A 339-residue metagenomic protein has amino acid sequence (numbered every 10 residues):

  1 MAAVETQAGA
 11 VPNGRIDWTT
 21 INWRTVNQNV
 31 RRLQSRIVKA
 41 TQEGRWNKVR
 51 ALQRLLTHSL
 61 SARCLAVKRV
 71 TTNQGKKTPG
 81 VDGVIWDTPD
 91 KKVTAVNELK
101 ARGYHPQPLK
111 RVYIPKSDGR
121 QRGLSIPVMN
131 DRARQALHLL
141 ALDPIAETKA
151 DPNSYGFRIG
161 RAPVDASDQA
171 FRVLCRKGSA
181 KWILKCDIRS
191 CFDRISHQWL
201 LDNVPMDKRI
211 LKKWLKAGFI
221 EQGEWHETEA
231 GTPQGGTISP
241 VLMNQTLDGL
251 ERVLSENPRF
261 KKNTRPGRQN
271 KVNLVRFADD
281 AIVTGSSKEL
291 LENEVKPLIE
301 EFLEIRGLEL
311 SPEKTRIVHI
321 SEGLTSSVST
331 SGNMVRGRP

Functional and structural regions predicted by a protein language model:
M1-R24, Q28, K262-P266: Intrinsically disordered, low-complexity and often Lys/Arg-enriched segments
A2, L33, S327-P339: Active-site and adjacent loop segments of nucleotide-processing enzymes that use two-metal-ion phosphate chemistry
I16-G75, L140-G156: Charged boundary/loop elements
V49-Q121: Phosphate/adenylate-binding "loop-and-lid" substructures adjacent to NTP/NAD/dNTP-binding pockets in NTP-dependent
V67-V70, A95-R120, M129, A133-L142 (+2 more regions): Reverse-transcriptase-like RNA-dependent polymerase core
V81, L140, C186-I188, S286-S287 (+1 more regions): Residues immediately flanking
E98, K149-N153, R158-R161, D165-G323: Conserved polymerase palm-domain catalytic core
G123-S125: Conserved phosphate-binding loops in nucleotide/dinucleotide-binding enzymes
